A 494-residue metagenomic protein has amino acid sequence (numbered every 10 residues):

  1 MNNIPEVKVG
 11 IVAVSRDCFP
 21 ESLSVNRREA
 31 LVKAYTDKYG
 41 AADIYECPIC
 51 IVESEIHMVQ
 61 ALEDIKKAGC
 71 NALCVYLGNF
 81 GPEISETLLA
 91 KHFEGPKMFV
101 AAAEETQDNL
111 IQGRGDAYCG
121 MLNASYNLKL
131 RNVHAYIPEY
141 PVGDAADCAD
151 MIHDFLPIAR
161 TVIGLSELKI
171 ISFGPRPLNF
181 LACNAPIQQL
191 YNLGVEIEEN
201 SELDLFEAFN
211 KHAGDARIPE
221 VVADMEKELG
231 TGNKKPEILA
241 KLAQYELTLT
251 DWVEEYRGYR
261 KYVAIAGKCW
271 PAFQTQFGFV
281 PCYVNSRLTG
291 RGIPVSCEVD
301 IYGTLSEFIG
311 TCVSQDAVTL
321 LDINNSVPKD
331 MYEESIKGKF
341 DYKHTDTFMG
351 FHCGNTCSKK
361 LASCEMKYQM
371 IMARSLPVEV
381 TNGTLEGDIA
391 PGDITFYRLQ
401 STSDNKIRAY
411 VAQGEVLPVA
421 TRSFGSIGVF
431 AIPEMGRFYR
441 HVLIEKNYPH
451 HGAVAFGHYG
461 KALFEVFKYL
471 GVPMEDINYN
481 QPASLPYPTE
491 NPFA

Functional and structural regions predicted by a protein language model:
N2, V7-V9, E105-G232, I238: Cap/lid and interdomain-hinge subdomains that line or gate substrate/regulatory clefts in soluble alpha/beta enzymes
V32-I51, H134-Y140, V195-S201: Short beta-strand elements in bilobed, periplasmic/extracellular small-molecule ligand-binding domains
H57-C70, E86-L89, T248-G258: Short, well-structured alpha-helical segments in soluble
C70-N79, M98-V100, Y262-G267: Periplasmic-binding protein-like
L88-G115, L122-N127, S286-V299: Short, acidic/small-residue loops that bind anionic groups at enzyme active sites
V222-V313: Long, internal scaffold/assembly segments composed of regular secondary structure
T289-F424: C-terminal catalytic subdomain
I371-A494: Extended hydrophobic packing segments that form well-structured cores
